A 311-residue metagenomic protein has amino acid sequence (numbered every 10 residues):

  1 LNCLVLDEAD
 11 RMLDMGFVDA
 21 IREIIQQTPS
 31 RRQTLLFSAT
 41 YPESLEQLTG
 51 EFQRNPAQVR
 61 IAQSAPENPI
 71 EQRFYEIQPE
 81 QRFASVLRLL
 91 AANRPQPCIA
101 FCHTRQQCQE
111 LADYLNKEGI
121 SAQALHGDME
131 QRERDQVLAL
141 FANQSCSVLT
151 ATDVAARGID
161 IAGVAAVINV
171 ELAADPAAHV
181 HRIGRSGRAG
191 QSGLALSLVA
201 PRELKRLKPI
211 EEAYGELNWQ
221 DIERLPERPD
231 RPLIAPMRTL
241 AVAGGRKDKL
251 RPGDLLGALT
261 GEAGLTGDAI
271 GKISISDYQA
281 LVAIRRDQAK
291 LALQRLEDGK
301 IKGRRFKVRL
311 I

Functional and structural regions predicted by a protein language model:
L1-I311: Conserved helicase RecA-like core
